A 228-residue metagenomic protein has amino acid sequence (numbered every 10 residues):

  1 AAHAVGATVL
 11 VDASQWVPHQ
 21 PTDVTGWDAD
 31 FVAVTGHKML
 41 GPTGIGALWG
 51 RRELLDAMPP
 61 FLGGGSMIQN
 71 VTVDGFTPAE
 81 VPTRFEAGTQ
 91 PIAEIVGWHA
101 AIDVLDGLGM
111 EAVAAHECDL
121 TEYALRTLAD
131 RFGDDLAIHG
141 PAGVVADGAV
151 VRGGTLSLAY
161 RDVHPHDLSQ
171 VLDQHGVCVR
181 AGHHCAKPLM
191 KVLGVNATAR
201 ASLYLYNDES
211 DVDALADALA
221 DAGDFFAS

Functional and structural regions predicted by a protein language model:
A1-S228: Pyridoxal 5′-phosphate
